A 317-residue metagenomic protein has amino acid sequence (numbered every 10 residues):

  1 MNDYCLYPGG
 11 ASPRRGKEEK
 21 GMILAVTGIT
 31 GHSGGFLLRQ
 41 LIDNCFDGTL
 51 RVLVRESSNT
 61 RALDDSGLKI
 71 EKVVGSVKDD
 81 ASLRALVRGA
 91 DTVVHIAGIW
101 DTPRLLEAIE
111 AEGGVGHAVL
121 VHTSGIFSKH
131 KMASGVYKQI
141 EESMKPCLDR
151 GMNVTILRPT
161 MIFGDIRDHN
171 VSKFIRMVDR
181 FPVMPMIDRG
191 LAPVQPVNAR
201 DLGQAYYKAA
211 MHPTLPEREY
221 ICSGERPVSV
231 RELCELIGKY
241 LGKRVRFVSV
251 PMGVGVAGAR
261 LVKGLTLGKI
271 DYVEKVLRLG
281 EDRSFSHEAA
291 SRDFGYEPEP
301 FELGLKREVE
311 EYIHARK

Functional and structural regions predicted by a protein language model:
L24-D43: N-terminal Rossmann NAD(P)H-binding glycine-rich loop of SDR-like oxidoreductase domains
L53-S58, V77: N-terminal Rossmann-fold cofactor-binding loop
V74-G89: Conserved Rossmann-fold cofactor-binding substructure of NAD(P)-dependent oxidoreductases
T92, P103-I156: Conserved Rossmann-fold NAD(P)-dependent oxidoreductase catalytic core, especially the SDR/UDP-sugar
A97, V119-H122, R158-T160, S223: Active-site beta-alpha turn of Rossmann-fold NAD(P)-dependent dehydrogenases/reductases
T160-R167, D188-A199, G224-R226: Glycine-rich "substrate-gating" loop/helix at the edge of Rossmann-like oxidoreductase active sites
R176-V197, A205-A209, P213-P216, I221: A conserved pocket-lining segment of Rossmann-fold NAD(P)-dependent short-chain dehydrogenase/reductase
H212-D271, H287, R292-K317: Mid/C-terminal beta-alpha module of Rossmann-like enzyme folds, strongest in SDR-family dehydrogenases/epimerases
